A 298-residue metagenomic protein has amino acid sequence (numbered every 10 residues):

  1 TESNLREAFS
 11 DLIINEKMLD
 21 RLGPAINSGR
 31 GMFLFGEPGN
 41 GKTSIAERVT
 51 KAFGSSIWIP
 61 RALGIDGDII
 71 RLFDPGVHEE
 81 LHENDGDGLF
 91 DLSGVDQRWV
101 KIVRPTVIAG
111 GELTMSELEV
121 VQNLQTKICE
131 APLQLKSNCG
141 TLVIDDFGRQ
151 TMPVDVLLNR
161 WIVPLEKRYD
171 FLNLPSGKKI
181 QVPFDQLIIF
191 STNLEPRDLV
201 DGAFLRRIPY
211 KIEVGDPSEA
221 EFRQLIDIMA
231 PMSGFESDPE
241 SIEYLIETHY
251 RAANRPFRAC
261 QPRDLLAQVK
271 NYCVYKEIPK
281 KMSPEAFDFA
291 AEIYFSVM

Functional and structural regions predicted by a protein language model:
T1-L19, F235, A252-P256: Dynamic helix-loop-helix/coil hinge segments at AAA+ ATPase domain boundaries and subdomain interfaces
R6-F190: Conserved ASCE/P-loop NTPase catalytic core
D20, P24, S44, R160 (+3 more regions): Amphipathic alpha-helical interaction segments
R48-G54, R251-A252, F287-M298: Short, mixed-charge aromatic SLiMs
P153-L157, P196, V200, F204: Helical "lid/switch" subdomain of P-loop NTPase nucleotide-binding domains
L158-W161, L205, S283: Amphipathic alpha-helical segments in well-structured domains
R197-D201, V214-P262, Y275-K280: Conserved C-terminal "switch" segment of AAA+ ATPases
A259-L266, Y272-M298: Conserved C-terminal helix/linker of AAA+ ATPases
